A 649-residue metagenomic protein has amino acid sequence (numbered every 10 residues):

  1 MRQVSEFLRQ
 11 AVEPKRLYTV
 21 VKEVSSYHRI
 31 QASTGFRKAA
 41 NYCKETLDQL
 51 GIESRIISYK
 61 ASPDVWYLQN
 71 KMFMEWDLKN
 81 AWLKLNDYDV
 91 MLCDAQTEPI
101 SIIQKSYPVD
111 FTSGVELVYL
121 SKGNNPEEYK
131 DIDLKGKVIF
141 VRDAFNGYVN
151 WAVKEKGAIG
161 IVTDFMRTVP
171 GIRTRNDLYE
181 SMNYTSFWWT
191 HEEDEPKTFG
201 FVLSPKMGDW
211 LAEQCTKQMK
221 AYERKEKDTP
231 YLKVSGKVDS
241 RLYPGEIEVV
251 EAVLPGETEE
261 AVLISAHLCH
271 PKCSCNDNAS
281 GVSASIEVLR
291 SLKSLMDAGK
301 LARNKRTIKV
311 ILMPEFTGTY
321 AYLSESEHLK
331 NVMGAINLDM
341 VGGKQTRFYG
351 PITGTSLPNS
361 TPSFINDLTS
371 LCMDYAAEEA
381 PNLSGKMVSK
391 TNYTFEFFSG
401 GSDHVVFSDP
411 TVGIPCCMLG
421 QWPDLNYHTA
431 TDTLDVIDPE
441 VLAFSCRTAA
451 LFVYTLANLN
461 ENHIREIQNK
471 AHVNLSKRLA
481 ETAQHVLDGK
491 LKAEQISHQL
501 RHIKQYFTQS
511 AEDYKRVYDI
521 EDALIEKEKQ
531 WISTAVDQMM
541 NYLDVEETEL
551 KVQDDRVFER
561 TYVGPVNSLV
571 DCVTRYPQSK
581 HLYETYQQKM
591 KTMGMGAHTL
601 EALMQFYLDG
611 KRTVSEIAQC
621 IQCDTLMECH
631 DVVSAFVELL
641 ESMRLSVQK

Functional and structural regions predicted by a protein language model:
R2, A11-K15, T19-K135: Noncatalytic luminal/extracellular "stalk/propeptide" segments of secretory-pathway proteins
S5, A11-V12, V90, S186-E193 (+8 more regions): Metal-dependent peptidase/peptidase-like ectodomains
P14-F36, K44-S54, F73, K137-D143 (+5 more regions): Catalytic-core environment of secreted peptidases
W76, P99-E128, F187-N278, E287-T307: Soluble metallo-hydrolase cores and metallopeptidase-like ectodomains found primarily in the secretory/periplasmic
C93-E193, K197-F199, C273, D277 (+3 more regions): Extracellular/luminal Protease-associated
D438-D513: Charged, amphipathic alpha-helical linkers/stalks
V570-A602: Short alpha-helical segments that sit at the start of domains
G596-K649: Long, charge-rich, low-complexity alpha-helical segments
